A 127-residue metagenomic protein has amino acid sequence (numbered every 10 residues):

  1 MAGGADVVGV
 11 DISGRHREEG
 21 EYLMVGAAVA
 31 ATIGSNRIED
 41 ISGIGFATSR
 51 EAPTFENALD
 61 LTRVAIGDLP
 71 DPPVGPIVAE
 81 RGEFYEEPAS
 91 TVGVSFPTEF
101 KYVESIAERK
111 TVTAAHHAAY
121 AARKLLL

Functional and structural regions predicted by a protein language model:
G3, V25, S42-I44, V74: Feature targets compositionally biased, intrinsically disordered low-complexity regions with long contiguous runs
G3-E18: Two-metal-ion RNase H-like nuclease active-site motif
G14-R17, T48-E56, D68, G82-E87: Short acidic, S/G/P-rich loop/turn micro-motifs used as interaction or catalytic elements
R15-S42: Acidic, metal-ligating active-site segments
I33, T62-L127: A two-mode feature
I33-G67: Nucleic-acid-processing active sites and adjacent nucleic-acid-binding tracks, predominantly divalent metal-dependent
